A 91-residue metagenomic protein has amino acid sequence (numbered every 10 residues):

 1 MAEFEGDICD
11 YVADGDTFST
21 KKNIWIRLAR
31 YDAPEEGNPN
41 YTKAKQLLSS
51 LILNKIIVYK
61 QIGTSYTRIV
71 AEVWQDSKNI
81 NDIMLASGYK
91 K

Functional and structural regions predicted by a protein language model:
M1-K91: Small beta-barrel nucleic-acid-binding modules, primarily SNase/OB-fold domains and secondarily Tudor-like barrels
